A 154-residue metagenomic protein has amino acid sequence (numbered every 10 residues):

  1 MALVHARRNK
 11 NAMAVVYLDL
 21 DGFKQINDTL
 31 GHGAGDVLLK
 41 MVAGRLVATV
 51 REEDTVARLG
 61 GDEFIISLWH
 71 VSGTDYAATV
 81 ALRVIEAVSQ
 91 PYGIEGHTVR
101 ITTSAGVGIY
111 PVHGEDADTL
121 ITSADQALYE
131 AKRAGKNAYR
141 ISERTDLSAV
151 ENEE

Functional and structural regions predicted by a protein language model:
M1-E63, S67-H70, T74-D75, T79 (+1 more regions): Cytosolic catalytic cores of cyclic-nucleotide second-messenger enzymes
N9-K10, V88, G135: Residues at helix C-cap/C′ positions in short coil/turn segments immediately following an alpha-helix
L20, V37, M41, V112-G114 (+2 more regions): Residues at secondary-structure transition points
N27, E53, S89-P91, V107: Generic secondary-structure boundary/loop-capping signal
L46, V50, V88, L128-K132: Hydrophobic recognition helices of helix-based DNA-binding modules
V56, R83, G93, H97-T98 (+3 more regions): Cyclic nucleotide signaling catalytic output domains
